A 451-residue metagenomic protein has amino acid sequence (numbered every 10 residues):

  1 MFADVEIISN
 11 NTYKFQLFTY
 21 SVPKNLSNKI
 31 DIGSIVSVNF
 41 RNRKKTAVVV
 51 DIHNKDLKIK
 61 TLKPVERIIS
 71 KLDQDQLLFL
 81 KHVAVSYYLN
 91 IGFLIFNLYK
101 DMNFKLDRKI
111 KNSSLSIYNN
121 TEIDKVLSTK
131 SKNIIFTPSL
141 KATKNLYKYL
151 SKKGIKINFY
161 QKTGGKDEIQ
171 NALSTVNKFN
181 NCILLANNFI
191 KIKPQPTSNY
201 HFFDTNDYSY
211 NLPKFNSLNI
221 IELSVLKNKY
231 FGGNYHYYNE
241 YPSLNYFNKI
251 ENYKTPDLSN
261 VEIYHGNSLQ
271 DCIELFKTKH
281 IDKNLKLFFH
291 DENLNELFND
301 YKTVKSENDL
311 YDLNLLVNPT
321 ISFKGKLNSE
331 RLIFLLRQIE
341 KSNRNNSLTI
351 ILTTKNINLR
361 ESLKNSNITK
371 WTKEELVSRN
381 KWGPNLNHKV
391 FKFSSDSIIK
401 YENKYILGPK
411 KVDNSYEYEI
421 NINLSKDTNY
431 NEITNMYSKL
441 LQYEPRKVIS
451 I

Functional and structural regions predicted by a protein language model:
M1-V261, E292-N295, S306, Y311-L316 (+6 more regions): Accessory, non-ATPase domains that flank or precede helicase/AAA+ motor cores in DNA-metabolism machines
F96, K100, R337, K341-H388: Extended, compositionally biased intrinsically disordered regions at domain boundaries
Y118-V126, S268-K279: A short, well-structured juxtamembrane/interface segment
I221-L244, F334-E361: Conserved segment of the helicase C-terminal RecA-like domain
I263-G266: Acyl-group handling in specialized metabolite and lipid biosynthesis
E274, E292-T303: Conserved helicase/translocase motor-coupling segment
